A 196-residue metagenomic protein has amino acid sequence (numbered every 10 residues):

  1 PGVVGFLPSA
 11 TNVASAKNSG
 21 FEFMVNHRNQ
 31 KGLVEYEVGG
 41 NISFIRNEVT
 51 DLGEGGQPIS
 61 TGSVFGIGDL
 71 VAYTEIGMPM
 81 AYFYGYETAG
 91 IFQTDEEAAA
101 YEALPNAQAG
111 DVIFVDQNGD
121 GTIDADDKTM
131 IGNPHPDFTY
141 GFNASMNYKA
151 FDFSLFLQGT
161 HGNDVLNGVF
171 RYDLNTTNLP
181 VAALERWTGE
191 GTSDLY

Functional and structural regions predicted by a protein language model:
G2: Flexible glycine/proline-rich, aromatic-decorated loop/lid segments
T11-K17, F21, Q30-N133, L174 (+2 more regions): Conserved small-residue
S19-V25, F138-A144, F151: Hydrophobic, lipid-facing positions within transmembrane beta-strands of outer-membrane proteins
H27-N29, I42-E48, Y148-A150, G159-N163: Transmembrane beta-strands of outer-membrane beta-barrel pores
L33-V34, A150-L155: Repeated loop/turn-to-beta-strand initiation elements of outer-membrane beta-barrel proteins
F153-Y196: C-terminal beta-barrel architecture of Gram-negative outer-membrane proteins
